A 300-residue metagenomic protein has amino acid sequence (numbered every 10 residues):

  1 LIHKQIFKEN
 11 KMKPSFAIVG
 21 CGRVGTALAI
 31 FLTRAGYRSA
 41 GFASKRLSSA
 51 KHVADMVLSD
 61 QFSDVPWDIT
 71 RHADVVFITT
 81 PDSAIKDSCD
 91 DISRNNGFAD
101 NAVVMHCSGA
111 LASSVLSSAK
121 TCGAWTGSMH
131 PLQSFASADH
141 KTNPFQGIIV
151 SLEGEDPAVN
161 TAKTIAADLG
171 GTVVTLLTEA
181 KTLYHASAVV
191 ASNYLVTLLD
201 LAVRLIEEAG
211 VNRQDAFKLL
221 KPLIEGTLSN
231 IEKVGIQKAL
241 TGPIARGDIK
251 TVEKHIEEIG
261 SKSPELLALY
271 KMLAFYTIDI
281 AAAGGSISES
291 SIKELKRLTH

Functional and structural regions predicted by a protein language model:
K4-R71: NAD(P)+-binding Rossmann beta1-loop-alpha1 motif at the extreme N-terminus of oxidoreductases
K13-S15, N101, G147: Phosphate-coordination loops involved in phosphoryl transfer and adenosine-cofactor binding
A17-I18, I78, L152: Hydrophobic Val/Ile/Leu positions in short beta-strands of Rossmann-like dinucleotide-binding domains
Y37-R38, A124, G171, V211: Short phosphate-binding/catalytic loops that engage adenosine nucleotides
G41-S44, V104-C107, L152-E153: Short, hydrophobic beta-strand segments that form beta-sheet elements in well-ordered domains
S49-M56, K141-E232, K296-T299: Internal alpha-helical scaffold of NAD(P)-dependent oxidoreductase catalytic cores
V57, Q61-H140: Rossmann-like NAD(P)(H) cofactor-binding subdomain of soluble oxidoreductases
S229-I287: Interdomain hinge/lid region at the active-site interface of Rossmann-like NAD(P)-dependent oxidoreductases
